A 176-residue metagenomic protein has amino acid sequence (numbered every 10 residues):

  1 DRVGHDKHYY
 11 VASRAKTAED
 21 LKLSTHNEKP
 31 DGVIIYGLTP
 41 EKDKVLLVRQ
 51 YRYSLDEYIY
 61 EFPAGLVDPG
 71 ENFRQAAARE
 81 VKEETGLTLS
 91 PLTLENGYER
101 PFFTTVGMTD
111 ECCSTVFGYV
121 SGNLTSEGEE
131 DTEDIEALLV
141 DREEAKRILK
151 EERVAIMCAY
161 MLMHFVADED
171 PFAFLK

Functional and structural regions predicted by a protein language model:
D1-Y36, E41: Acidic, metal-coordinating catalytic segment for phosphate/diphosphate chemistry, firing primarily on the Nudix
R2, H26, Y53, V106-G107 (+1 more regions): Sterically constrained small-residue positions within well-ordered secondary structures of folded domains
R2-V3, T39-K42, Y51, G118-L124 (+1 more regions): Short loop segments at secondary-structure junctions
H8, V45, Y58, T125-S126: Short acidic, gly/pro-rich beta-turn/loop elements at beta-sheet edges and active-site/ligand-binding grooves
A15-D20, S54-E57, I135: A short local loop/turn or secondary-structure capping micro-motif enriched for an aromatic residue
S24-Y36, E41-R79: Conserved Nudix-box catalytic region and its N-terminal flanking loop in Nudix hydrolases and closely related
D31-V33, G65-M157: Unchanged
C158-K176: Short, amphipathic C-terminal "tail helix"
